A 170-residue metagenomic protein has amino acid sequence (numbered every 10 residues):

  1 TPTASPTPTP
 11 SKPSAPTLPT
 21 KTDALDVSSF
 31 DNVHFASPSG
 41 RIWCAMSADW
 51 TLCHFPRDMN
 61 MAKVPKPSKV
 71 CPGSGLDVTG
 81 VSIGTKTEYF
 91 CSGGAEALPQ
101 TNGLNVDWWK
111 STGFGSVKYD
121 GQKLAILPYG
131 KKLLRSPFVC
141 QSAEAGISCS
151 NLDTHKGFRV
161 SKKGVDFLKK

Functional and structural regions predicted by a protein language model:
T1-T17: Extracellular mucin-like PTS domains
K12-L25, T51-L124, K156, V160-K170: A low-complexity, Ser/Thr/Gly/Pro-enriched, surface-exposed linker/loop concept that marks segments flanking
S28-S39, G80-S82, G130-L134: Extracellular glycan-recognition/adhesion modules and their associated mucin-like linkers
S37, M46, V64-P65, G84 (+2 more regions): Residue-level signal for mature regions of secreted extracellular proteins and peptides
G40-C53, D58-N60, G146-I147: Primarily extracytoplasmic ectodomains and periplasmic/lumenal surface modules that are beta-strand-rich
I42, T51, K69, Y89 (+2 more regions): Extracellular secreted precursors and ectodomains with disulfide-bonded cysteine-rich loops/domains
V117-P137: Functional cores of ribonucleases/endoribonucleases
S136-K170: Extracellular glycan/ECM-engagement signal in secreted proteins
